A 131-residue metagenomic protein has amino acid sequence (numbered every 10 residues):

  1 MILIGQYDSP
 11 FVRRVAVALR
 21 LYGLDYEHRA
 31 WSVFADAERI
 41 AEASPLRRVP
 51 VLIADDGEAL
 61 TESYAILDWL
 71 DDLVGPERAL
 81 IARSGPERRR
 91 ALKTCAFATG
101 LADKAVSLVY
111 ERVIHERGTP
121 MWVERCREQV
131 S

Functional and structural regions predicted by a protein language model:
M1-E124: GST-like domain detector, emphasizing the conserved glutathione-binding G-site in the N-terminal thioredoxin-like
V123-S131: Amphipathic alpha-helical packing segments from all-alpha helical-bundle domains
